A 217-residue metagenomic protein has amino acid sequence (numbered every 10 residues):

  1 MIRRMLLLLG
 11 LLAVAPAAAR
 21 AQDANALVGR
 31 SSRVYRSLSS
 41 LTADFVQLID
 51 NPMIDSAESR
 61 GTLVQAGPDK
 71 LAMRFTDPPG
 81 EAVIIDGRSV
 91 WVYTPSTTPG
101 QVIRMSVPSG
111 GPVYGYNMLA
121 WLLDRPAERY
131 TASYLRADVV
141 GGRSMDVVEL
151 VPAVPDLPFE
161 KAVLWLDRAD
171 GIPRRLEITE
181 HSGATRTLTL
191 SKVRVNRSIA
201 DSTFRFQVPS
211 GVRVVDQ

Functional and structural regions predicted by a protein language model:
R3-L8: N-terminal export leaders
G10-A19: Hydrophobic h-region of N-terminal signal peptides that target proteins for export in Gram-negative bacteria
A19-A57, P68, V208-Q217: N-terminal leader/targeting segments and the immediate start of mature chains
Y35, G111-A127: Short, solvent-exposed helix-to-loop capping segments enriched in aromatics
L38-S40, E58-R60, A66-K70, P78-G80 (+6 more regions): Extracytoplasmic
F45, L71-F75, V90-Y93, L150 (+1 more regions): Short hydrophobic/aromatic-rich beta-strand segments that constitute the beta-sheet cores of beta-sandwich/beta-barrel
T62-Y114, R186-T189: An acidic-aromatic
W121, A127-G211, V215-Q217: Gly/Pro-enriched, hydrophobic low-complexity segments that function as extracytoplasmic propeptides/linkers
